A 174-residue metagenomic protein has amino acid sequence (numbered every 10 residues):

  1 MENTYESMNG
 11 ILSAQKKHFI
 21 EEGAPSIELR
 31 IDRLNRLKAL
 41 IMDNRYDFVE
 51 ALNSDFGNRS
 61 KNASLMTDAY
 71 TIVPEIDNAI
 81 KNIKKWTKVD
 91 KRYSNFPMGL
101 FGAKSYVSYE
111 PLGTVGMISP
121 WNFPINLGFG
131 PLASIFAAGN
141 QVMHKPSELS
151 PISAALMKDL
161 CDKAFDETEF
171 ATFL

Functional and structural regions predicted by a protein language model:
M1-K104: N-terminal Rossmann-like NAD(P)+-binding subdomain of aldehyde/semialdehyde dehydrogenases
F96-L174: Rossmann-like NAD(P) dinucleotide-binding subdomain of oxidoreductase/dehydrogenase enzymes
